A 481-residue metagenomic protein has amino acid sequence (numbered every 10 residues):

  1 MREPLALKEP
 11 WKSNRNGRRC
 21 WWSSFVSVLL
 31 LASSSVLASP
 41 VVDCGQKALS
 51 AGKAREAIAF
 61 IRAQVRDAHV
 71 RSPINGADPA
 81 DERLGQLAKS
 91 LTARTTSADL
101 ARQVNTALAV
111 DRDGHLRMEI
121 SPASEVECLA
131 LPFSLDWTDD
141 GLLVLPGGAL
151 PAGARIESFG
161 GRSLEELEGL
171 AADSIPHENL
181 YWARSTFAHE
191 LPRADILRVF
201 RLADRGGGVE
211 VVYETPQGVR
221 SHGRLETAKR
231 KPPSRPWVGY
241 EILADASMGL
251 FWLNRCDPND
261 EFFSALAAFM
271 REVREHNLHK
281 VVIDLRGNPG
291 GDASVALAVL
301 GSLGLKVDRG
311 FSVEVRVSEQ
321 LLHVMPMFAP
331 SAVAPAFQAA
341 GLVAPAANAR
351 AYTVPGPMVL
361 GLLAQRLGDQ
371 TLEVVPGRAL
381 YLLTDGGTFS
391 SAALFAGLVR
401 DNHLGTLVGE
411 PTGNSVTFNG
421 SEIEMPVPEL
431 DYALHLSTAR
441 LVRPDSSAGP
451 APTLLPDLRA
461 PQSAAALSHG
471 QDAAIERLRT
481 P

Functional and structural regions predicted by a protein language model:
M1-R18: N-terminal secretory signal peptides that target proteins for export/translocation
P4, D67, A130-P132, S437 (+1 more regions): Proline-rich low-complexity regions
R19-V28: Sec-dependent signal peptide recognition, specifically the positively charged N-region followed immediately by
S33-S34: N-terminal signal peptide c-region/cleavage motif recognized by signal peptidases
A38-R316, H323-A334, V416, S421-V427 (+5 more regions): Flexible, low-complexity junctional segments that flank or bridge functional domains
A293-S468: Conserved acidic, small-residue-rich alpha-beta core segments centered on
